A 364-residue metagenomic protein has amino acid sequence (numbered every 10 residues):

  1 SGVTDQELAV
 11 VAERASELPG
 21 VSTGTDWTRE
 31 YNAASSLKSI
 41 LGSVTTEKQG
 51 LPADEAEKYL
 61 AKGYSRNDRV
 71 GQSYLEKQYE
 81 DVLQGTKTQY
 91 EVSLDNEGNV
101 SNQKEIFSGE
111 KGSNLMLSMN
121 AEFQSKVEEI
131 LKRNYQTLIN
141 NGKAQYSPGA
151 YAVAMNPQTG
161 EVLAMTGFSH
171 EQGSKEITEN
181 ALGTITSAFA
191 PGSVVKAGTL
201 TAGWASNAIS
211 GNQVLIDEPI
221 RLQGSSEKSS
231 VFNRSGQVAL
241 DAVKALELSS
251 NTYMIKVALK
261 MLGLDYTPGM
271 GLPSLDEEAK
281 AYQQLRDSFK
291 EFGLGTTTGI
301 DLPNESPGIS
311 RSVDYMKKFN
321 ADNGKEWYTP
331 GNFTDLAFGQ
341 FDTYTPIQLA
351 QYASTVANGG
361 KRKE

Functional and structural regions predicted by a protein language model:
S1-G112: Small/polar-residue-rich segments within soluble enzyme cores
G2, S22-G24, S39-S43, M116-S118 (+2 more regions): Soluble periplasmic/extracytoplasmic beta-strand elements of cell-envelope proteins
A9, E13, K38-G42, K77 (+13 more regions): Solvent-exposed, polar/charged alpha-helical surfaces in well-ordered, non-transmembrane soluble domains, broadly
P19, S36-S39, K111-L115, P148-A150 (+2 more regions): Envelope-exposed proteins and targeting segments
Y64-S93, N134-T137, N141-A164: Carboxylate/His-rich catalytic cores and anion/metal-binding grooves
L94-S108, A144-A188, T201-E364: Beta-lactam-recognizing serine transpeptidase/beta-lactamase-like catalytic domain environment
V100-Q145, A150: Conserved, well-ordered alpha-helix/loop/beta-strand core segments that scaffold catalytic motifs
A188, G192-V194: Structural signature of Gram-negative outer-membrane beta-barrels, strongest in the C-terminal barrel of TonB-dependent
